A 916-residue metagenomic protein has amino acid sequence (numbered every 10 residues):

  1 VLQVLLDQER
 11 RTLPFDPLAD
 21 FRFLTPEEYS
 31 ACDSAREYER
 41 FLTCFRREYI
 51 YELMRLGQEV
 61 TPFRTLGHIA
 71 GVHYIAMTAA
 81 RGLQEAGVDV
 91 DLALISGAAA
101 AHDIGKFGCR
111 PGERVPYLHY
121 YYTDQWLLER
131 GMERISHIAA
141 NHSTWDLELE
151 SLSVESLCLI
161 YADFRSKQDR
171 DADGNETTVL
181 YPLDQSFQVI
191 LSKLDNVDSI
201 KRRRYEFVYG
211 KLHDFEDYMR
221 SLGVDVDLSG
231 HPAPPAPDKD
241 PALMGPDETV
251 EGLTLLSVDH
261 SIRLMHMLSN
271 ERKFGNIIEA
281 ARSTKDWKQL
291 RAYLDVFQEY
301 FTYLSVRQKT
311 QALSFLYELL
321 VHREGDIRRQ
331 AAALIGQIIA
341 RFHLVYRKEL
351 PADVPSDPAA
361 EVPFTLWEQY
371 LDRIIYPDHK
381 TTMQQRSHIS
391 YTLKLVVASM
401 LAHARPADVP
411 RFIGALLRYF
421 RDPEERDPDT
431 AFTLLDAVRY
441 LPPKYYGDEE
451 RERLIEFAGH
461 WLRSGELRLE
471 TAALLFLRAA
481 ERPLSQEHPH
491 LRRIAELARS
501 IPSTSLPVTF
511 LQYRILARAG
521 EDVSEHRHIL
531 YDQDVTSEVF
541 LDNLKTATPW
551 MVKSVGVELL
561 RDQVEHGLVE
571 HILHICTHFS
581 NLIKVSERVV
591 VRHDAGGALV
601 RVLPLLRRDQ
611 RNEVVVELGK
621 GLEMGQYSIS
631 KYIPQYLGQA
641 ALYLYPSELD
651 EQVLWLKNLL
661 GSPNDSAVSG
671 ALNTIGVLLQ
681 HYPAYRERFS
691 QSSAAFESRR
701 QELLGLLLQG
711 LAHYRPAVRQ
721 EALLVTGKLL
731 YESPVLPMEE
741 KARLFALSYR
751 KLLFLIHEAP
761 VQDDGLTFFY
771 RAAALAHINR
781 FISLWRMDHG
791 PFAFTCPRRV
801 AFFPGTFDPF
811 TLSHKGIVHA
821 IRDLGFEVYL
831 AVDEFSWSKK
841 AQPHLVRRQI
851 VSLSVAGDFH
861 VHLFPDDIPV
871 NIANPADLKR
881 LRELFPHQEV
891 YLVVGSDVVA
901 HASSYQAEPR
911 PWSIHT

Functional and structural regions predicted by a protein language model:
V1-R40, V60-V90, A101, P111 (+4 more regions): Divalent metal-dependent phosphate-bond-processing catalytic cores, especially two-metal-ion Mg2+/Mn2+ enzymes that act
V72-A76, D89-R130, S136-D146, D163: His-Asp-centered metal-binding catalytic motifs of divalent-metal-dependent phosphohydrolases/nucleases
E271-R272, V306-S314, R347-D353, E361-T365 (+9 more regions): Short sequence/structural elements of tandem HEAT/ARM alpha-solenoid repeats
F274-I278, F315-Y317, P363-I375, F412-F420 (+7 more regions): Buried hydrophobic core positions in alpha-solenoid tandem helical repeats
K285-D286, R323-E324, D378-T382, P423-D427 (+7 more regions): Short inter-helical turns and helix N-cap capping residues of alpha-solenoid HEAT/ARM repeat scaffolds
L290, R328-R329, R386, S390 (+8 more regions): Residue-level detector of extended alpha-helical repeat arrays and alpha-solenoid scaffolds
E299-R307, Q337-V345, L395-A404, Y419 (+12 more regions): Residue-level signature of the C-terminal ends
L672, G676, Y682, R686-T916: Nucleotidyltransferase catalytic core that binds NTPs
